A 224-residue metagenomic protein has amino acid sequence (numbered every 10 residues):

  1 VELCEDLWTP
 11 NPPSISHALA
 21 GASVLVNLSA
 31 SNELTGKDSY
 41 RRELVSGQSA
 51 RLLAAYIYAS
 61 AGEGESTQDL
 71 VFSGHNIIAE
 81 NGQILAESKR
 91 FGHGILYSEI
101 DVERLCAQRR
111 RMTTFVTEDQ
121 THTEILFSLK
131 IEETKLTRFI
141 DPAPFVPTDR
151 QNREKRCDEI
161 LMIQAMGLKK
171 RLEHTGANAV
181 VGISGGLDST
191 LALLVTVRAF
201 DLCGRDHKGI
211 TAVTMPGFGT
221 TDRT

Functional and structural regions predicted by a protein language model:
V1, E5, I95-L172: Flexible inter-domain linker/hinge segments
E2-C4, N27-S29, I57-A59, A79-N81 (+4 more regions): Generic beta-strand/beta-sheet core signal
D6, L129, N152-T224: ATP-dependent adenylation/nucleotidyltransferase module used to activate substrates
W8-L96: CN hydrolase (nitrilase-like) catalytic-core segments centered on the catalytic cysteine and neighboring Lys/Glu
N11, A86, C106, L191-L193 (+1 more regions): Hydrophobic positions within alpha-helical membrane elements
S14-S16, Y40, K89-F91, M112 (+2 more regions): Composition- and surface-driven signal marking solvent-exposed, interaction-prone regions in large proteins
L25-L28, D141-V146, E173, A177 (+1 more regions): Short acidic (Asp/Glu) and glycine-rich catalytic loops that position anionic groups and cofactors
